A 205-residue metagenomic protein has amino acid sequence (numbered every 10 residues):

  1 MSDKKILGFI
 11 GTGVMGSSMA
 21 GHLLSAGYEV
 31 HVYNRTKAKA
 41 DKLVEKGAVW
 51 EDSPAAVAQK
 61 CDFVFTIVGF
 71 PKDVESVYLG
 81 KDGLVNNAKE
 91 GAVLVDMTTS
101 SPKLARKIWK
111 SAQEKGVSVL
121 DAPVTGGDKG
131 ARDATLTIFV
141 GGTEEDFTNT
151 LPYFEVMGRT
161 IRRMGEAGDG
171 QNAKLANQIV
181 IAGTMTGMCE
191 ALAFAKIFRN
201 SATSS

Functional and structural regions predicted by a protein language model:
M1-T66, A92, M97-T98, D128: NAD(P)+-binding Rossmann beta1-loop-alpha1 motif at the extreme N-terminus of oxidoreductases
M15, V74, V95-M97, T150 (+1 more regions): Generic structural signal for conserved hydrophobic packing positions in ordered secondary structure
M19-A20, K39, I108, Y153 (+1 more regions): Hydrophobic residues within alpha-helices that form the first helical element adjacent to the glycine-rich loop
P54-S118: Rossmann-fold NAD(P) dinucleotide-binding segment
S100-I179: Rossmann-fold dinucleotide-binding core
D169-S205: Helical "substrate-binding/catalytic lid" subdomain of Rossmann-like NAD(P)-dependent dehydrogenases/reductases
